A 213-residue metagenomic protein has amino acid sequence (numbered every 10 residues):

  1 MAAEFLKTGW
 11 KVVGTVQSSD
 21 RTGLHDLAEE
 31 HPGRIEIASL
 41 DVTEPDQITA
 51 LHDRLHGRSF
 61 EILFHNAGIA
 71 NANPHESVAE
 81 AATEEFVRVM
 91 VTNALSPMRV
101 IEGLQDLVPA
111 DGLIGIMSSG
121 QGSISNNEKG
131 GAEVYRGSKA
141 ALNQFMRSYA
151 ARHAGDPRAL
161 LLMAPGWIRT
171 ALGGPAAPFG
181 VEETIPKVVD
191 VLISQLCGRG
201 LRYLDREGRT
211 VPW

Functional and structural regions predicted by a protein language model:
M1-V13: Canonical Rossmann dinucleotide-binding motif of NAD(H)/NADP(H)-dependent dehydrogenases/reductases, specifically
G14-R21, V42: N-terminal Rossmann-fold cofactor-binding loop
A28-D46: Rossmann-fold cofactor-recognition segment
V42-R58: Conserved Rossmann-fold cofactor-binding substructure of NAD(P)-dependent oxidoreductases
H65-N66, L113-S119, A159-A164: Structural signature of the Rossmann-like NAD(P)-dependent dehydrogenase/reductase core
I69-A70, E76-M90, L95-R99, Q105-D106 (+1 more regions): Catalytic loop of short-chain dehydrogenase/reductase
G122-I124, E128, A151, G155-A176: Flexible, glycine-rich beta-alpha linker
G155, L162-P165, G174-W213: C-terminal helical subdomain
